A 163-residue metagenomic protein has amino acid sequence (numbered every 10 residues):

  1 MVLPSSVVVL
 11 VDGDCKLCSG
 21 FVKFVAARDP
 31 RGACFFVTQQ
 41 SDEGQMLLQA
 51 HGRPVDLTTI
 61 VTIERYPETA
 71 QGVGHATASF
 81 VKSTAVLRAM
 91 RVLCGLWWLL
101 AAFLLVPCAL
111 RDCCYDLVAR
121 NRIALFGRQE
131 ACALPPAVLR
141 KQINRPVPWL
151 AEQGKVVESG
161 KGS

Functional and structural regions predicted by a protein language model:
M1-R28: Local sequence-structure signature of Cys/Sec-based thiol-disulfide redox active-site neighborhoods
P4-S6, A33, L57: A structure-centric signal for secondary-structure junctions around beta-strands
V11, V37-T38, L104: Active-site-adjacent beta-strand anchor residues
D14, V37, S79: Charged, low-complexity surface patches
A26-V37: Conserved helix-turn-beta segment immediately C-terminal to the redox Cys motif in thioredoxin-like folds
D42-S163: Thiol/selenol-based redox catalytic cores and closely related redox-interacting motifs
